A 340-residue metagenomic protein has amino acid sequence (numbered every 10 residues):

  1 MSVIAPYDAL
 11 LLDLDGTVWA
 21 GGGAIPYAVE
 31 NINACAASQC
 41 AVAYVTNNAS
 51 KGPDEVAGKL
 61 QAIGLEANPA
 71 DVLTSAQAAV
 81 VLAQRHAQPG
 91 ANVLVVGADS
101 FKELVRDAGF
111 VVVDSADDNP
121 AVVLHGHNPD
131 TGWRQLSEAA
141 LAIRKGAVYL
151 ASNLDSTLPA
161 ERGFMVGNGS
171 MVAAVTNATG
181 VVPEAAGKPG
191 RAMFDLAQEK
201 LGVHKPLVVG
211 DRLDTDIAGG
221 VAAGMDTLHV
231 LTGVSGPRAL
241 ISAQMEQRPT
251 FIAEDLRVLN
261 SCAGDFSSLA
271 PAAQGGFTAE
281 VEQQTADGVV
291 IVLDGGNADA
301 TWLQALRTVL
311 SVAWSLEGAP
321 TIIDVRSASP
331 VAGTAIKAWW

Functional and structural regions predicted by a protein language model:
S2-L12, A20-G22, P26, A34-A37 (+2 more regions): Asp-based, Mg2+/Mn2+-dependent phosphohydrolase catalytic module
G16: Receiver (REC) domain active-site loop signature in two-component systems and cognate sites in sensor histidine kinases
A41: Conserved phosphate-binding loops in N-terminal lobes of ATP-dependent enzymes of the actin/Hsp70/sugar-kinase
V45: Glycine-rich loop-to-alpha-helix module at the N-terminal edge of alpha/beta enzyme cores
N48: Conserved phosphate/oxyanion-binding catalytic-loop motifs
S75-Q77: Polytopic endomembrane small-metabolite transporters, centered on the Drug/Metabolite Transporter
